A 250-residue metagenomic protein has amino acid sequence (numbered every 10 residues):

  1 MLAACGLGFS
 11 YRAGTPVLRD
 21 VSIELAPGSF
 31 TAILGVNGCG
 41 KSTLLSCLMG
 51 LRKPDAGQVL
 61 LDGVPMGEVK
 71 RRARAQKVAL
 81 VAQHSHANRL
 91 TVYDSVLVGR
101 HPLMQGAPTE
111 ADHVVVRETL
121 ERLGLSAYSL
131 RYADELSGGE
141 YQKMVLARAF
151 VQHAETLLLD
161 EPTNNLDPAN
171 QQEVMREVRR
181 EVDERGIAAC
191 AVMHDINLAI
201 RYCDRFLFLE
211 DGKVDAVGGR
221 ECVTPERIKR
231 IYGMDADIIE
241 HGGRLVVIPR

Functional and structural regions predicted by a protein language model:
L2, V17-D20: Conserved structural motif at the start of ABC-family nucleotide-binding domains
L34-V36: The feature captures the beta-strand-to-loop junction immediately N-terminal to the Walker
M49: Helix-to-loop junction immediately C-terminal to a conserved catalytic motif
G57-P65, R74: Conserved ABC transporter NBD signature motif
E110-Y128, H153: Conserved ABC ATPase "signature" region
Y132-L136, E140: Conserved ABC ATPase signature
L157-E161: Catalytic Walker B motif of ABC-type/P-loop ATPase nucleotide-binding domains
